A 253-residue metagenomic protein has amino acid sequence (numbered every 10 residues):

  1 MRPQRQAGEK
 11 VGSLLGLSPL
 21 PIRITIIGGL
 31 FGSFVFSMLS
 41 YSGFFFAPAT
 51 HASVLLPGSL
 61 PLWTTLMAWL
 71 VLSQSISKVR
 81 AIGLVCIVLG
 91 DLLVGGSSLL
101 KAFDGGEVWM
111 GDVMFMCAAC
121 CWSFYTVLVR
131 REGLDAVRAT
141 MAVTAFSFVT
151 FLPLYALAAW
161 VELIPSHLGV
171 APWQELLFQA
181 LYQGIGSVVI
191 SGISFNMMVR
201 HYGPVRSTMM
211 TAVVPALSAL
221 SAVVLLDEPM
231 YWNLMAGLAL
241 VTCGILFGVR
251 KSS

Functional and structural regions predicted by a protein language model:
M1-P3, R23, I27, G83-L89 (+3 more regions): Hydrophobic alpha-helical transmembrane segments of multi-pass integral membrane proteins, especially transporters
Q4, E9-L56, T65, L93-V94 (+1 more regions): Specific transmembrane alpha-helical segments of multi-pass solute transporters/efflux pumps, especially DMT/EamA
S33, S37, T50-S59, L128-V149 (+1 more regions): Helix-helix packing/entry segments at the starts of transmembrane helices
S42-L60, G106-C120, Q174-I185: Structural signature of hydrophobic alpha-helical transmembrane segments
G43, L70-L72, I76, E132 (+4 more regions): Hydrophobic/aromatic residues within transmembrane alpha-helices of multi-pass small-molecule transporters
F45, G95-V108, A158-E175, Q179 (+1 more regions): Membrane-interface helix termini and inter-helical loops of multi-pass transporters
H51-A52, S75-R80, R138, R206 (+1 more regions): Residue-level recognition of membrane-helix boundary sites in multi-pass small-molecule transporters
I76-S98, A212, S221, N233-R250: Hydrophobic transmembrane alpha-helices of multi-pass small-molecule transport proteins
